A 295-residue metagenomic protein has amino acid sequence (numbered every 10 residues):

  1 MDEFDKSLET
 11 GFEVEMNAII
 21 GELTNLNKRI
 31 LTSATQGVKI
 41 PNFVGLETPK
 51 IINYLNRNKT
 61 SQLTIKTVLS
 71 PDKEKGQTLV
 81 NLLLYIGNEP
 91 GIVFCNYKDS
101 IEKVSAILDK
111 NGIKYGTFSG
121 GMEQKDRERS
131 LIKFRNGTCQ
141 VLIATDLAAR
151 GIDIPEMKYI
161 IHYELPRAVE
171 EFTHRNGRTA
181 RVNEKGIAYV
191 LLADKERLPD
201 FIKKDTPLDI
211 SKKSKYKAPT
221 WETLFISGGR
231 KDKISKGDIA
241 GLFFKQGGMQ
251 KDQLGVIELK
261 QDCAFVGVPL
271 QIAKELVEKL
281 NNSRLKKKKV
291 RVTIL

Functional and structural regions predicted by a protein language model:
M1-K59, E196-K204: Post-DEXD/H (motif II) to motif III coupling segment of the RecA-like Helicase ATP-binding lobe
N25-I30, E89-P90, G137-V141: Loop/turn-to-beta-strand initiation segments
Q62-I107, G248: Conserved interdomain hinge at the start of the Helicase C-terminal
I101-I107, I113-T145: Conserved helicase ATPase core of P-loop NTP-dependent helicases/translocases
V141, A168-I210: Conserved segment of the helicase C-terminal RecA-like domain
V141, R150-L165, I187-L191: A short beta-strand element within the Helicase C-terminal
S211-L295: Non-catalytic terminal extensions of ATP-dependent helicases
